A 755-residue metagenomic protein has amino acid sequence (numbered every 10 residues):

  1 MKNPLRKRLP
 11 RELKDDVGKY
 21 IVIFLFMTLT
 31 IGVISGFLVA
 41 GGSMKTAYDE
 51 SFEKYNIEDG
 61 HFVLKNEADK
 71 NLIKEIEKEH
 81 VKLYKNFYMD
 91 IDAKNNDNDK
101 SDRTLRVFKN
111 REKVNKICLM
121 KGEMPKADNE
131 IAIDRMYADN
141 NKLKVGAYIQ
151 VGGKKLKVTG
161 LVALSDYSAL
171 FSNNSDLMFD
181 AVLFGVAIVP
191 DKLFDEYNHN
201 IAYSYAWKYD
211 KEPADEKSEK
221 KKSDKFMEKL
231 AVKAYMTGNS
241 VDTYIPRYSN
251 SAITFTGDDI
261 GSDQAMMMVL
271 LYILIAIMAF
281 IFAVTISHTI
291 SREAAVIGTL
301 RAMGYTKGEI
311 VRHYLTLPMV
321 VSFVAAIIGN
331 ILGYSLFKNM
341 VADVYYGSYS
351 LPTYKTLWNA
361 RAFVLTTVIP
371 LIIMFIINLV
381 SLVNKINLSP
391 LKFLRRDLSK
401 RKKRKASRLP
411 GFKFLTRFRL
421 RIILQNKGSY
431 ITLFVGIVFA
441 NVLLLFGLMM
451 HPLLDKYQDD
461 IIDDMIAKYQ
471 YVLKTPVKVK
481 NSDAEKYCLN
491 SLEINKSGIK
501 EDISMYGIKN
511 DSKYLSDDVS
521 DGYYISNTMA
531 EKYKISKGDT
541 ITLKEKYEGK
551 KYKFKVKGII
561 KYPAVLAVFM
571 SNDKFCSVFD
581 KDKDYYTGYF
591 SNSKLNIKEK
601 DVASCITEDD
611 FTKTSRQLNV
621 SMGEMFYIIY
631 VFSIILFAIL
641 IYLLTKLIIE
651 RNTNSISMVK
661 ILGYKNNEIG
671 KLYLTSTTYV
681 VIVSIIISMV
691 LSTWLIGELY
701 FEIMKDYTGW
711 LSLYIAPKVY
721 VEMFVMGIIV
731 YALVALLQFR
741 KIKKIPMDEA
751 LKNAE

Functional and structural regions predicted by a protein language model:
K2-A279, H288, A342, G347 (+7 more regions): Membrane transport/envelope proteins' first extracytoplasmic loop
N3, I386-K403, R740-E755: Short cytosolic juxtamembrane segments of multi-pass membrane proteins
D15-M44, D259-G298, T316-G333, V364-I376 (+4 more regions): Hydrophobic alpha-helical transmembrane segments of multi-pass inner-membrane transport and secretion
A252, D258-S262, V296-K400: Hydrophobic alpha-helical segments
G304, I310, G663, E668-I669: Glycine/proline-centered hinge or cleavage motifs at structural transition points of membrane proteins
I327-L365, K671, V683-E749: Short helix-loop junctions at transmembrane helix boundaries
L382-F434: Alpha-helical transmembrane segments of integral membrane proteins
F414-K532, S536-D539, L543-K551, K555-K557 (+1 more regions): Juxtamembrane segments of multi-pass membrane proteins
